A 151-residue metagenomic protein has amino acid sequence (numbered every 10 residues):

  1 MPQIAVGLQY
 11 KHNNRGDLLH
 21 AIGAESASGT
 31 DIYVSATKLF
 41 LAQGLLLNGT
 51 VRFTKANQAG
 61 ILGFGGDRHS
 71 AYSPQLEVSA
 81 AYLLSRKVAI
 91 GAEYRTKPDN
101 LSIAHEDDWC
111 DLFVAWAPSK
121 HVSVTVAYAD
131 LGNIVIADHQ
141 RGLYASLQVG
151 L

Functional and structural regions predicted by a protein language model:
M1, F40-Q43, S85-K87, A117-H121 (+1 more regions): Outer-membrane beta-barrel channels and translocator barrels
M1-Y72: Outer-membrane pore/translocation modules
P2-V6, L45-G49, V78, I90-A92 (+3 more regions): Transmembrane beta-strands of outer-membrane beta-barrel proteins
R15-D17, A56-G60, L101-I103, N133-D138: Outer-membrane beta-barrel proteins
S28-I32, S70-L76, H105-C110, H139-L143: Residues that define the transmembrane beta-barrel architecture of outer-membrane proteins
S35-T37, E77-A81, F113-A115, S146-Q148: Outer-membrane beta-barrel architecture
S79-S123: Glycine/small-residue-rich hydrophobic helix-like segments
W116-A117, D138-L151: Outer-membrane beta-barrel "beta-signal"
